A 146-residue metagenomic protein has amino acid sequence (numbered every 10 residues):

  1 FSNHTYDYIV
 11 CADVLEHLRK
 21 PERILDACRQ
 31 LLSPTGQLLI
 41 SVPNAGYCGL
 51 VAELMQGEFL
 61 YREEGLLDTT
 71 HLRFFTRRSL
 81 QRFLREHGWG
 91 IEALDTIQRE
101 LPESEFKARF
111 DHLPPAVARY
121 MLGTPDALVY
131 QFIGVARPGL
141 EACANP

Functional and structural regions predicted by a protein language model:
F1-N3: Short conserved loop adjoining the S-adenosyl-L-methionine
Y6-Y8, R19-S33, Q37-N145: S-adenosyl-L-methionine-dependent methyltransferase catalytic module, highlighting the catalytic core
Y8-V14: A short beta-strand submotif of the Rossmann-like class I SAM-dependent methyltransferase core that lines
